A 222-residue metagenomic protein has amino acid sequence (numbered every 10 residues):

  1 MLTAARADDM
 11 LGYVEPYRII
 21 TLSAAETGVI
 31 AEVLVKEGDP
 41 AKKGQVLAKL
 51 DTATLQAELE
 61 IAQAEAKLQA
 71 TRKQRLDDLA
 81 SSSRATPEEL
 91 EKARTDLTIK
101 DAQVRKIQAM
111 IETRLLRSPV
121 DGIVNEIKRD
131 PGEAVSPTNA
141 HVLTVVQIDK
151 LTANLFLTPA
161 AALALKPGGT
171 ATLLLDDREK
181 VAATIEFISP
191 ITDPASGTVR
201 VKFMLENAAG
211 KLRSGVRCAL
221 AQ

Functional and structural regions predicted by a protein language model:
L2-A7: Sec/Tat signal peptide C-region and signal peptidase I cleavage site
D8-A25, A102-P119, L143-V145, F187-D193: Short beta-strand-turn/beta-hairpin segments enriched in glycine/proline and small hydrophobics that form edge-strand
Y13, A31-L34, P40-V46, R117-F156 (+2 more regions): Surface-exposed patches in structured soluble domains
Y13-A48, E60-I61, K67-Q69: N-terminal targeting signals for Sec/Tat export/insertion, comprising classic cleavable signal peptides
K49-I61, E179-T184: Short, Lys/Arg- and Gly-enriched loop/turn segments at beta-strand edges
T54-A109, I127, S196: Alpha-helical coiled-coil segments
N125-I127, K150, K180-Q222: Structural microfeature recognizing short secondary-structure transition sites
G169-A182: Low-complexity, intrinsically disordered, polar/proline/glycine/glutamine-rich protein-protein interaction regions
